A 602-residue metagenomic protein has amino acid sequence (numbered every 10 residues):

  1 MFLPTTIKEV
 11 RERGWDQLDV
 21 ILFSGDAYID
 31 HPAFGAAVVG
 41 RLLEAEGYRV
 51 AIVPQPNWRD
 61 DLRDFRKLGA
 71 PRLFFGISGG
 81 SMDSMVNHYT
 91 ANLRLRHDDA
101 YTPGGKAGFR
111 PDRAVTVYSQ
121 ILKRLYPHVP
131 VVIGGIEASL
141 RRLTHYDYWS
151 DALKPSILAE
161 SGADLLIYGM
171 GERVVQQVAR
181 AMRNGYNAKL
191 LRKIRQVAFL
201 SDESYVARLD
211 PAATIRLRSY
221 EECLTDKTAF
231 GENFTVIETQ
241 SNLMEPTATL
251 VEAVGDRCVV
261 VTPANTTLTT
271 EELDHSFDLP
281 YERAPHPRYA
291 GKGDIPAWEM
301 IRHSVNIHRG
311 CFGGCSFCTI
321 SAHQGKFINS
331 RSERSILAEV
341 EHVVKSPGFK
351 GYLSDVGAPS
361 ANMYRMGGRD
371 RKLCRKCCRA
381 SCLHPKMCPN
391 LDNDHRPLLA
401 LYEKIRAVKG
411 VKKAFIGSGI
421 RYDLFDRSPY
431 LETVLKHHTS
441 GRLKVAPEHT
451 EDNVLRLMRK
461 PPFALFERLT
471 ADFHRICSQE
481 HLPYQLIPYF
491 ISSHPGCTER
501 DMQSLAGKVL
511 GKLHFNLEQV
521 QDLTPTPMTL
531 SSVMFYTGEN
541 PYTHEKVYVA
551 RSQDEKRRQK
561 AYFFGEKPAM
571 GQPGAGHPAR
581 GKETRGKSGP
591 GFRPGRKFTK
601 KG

Functional and structural regions predicted by a protein language model:
M1-Q17, A27, F234-S304: N-terminal [4Fe-4S]-dependent radical SAM core
K8, G35, P54-G255, V261-T266 (+2 more regions): Glycine-rich beta-alpha loop elements in corrinoid/cobalamin-binding modules across cobalamin-dependent enzymes
L22-G25, V38, I52-V53, W58 (+2 more regions): Conserved SAM/AdoMet-binding glycine-rich loop
F23-Y28, K292-T319, V344, Y352: N-terminal pre-triad scaffold of radical SAM enzymes
D83-N92, L140-R142, E172-Q177, S201-V206 (+8 more regions): Flexible glycine/acidic-rich beta-alpha junction loops that bind and position SAM and/or redox cofactors in anaerobic
D164, S276, C311, I336 (+3 more regions): Conserved, mostly hydrophobic/aromatic
Q324-Y352: Conserved alpha-helical substructure of the radical SAM core
G576-G602: Intrinsically disordered, Lys/Arg-rich low-complexity segments
